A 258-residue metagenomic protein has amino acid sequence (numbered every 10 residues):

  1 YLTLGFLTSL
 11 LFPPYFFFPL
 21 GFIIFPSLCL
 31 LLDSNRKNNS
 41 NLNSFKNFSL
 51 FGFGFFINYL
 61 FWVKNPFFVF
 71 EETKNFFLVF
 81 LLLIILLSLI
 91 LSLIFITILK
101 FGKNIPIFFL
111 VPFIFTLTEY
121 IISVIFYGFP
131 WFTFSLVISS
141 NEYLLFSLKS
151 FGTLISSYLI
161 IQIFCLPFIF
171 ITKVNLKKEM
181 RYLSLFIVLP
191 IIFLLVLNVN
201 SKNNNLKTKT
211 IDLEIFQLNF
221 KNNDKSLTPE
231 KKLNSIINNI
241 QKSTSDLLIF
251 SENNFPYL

Functional and structural regions predicted by a protein language model:
Y1-S201, P256: Membrane-embedded alpha-helical bundles of multi-pass enzymes that act on lipidic or dolichyl-linked glycan substrates
L197-L258: Soluble catalytic regions of membrane-associated enzymes that act on cell-envelope and secretory-pathway components
